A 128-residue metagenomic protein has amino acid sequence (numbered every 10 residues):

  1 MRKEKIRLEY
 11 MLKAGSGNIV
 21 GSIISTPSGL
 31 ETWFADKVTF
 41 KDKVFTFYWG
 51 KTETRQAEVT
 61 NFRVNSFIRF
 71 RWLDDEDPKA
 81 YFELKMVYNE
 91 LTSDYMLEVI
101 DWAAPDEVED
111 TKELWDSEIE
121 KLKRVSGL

Functional and structural regions predicted by a protein language model:
M1-V38: Hydrophobic ligand-binding cavity/cleft-lining segments
K3-E9, V44, T54, F67 (+2 more regions): Intrinsic-disorder/low-complexity, polar/charged segments enriched in Ser/Thr/Lys/Arg/Asp/Glu/Gln
Y10, Q56-T60, Y81-Y88: Hydrophobic/aromatic beta-strand elements that line small-molecule binding cavities or substrate pockets in beta-rich
A14, R63, Y88-T92: A generic beta-sheet turn/junction motif
I19-I23, L30, F45, V59 (+4 more regions): Hydrophobic pocket/interface hotspot
S28-E76: Glycine-rich portal/gate segments that line the openings of hydrophobic small-molecule binding cavities
R69-R124: Beta-strand/loop substructures that line and gate deep hydrophobic ligand-binding cavities in soluble
G127-L128: Flexible helix-coil linker/hinge segments at domain or subdomain boundaries
